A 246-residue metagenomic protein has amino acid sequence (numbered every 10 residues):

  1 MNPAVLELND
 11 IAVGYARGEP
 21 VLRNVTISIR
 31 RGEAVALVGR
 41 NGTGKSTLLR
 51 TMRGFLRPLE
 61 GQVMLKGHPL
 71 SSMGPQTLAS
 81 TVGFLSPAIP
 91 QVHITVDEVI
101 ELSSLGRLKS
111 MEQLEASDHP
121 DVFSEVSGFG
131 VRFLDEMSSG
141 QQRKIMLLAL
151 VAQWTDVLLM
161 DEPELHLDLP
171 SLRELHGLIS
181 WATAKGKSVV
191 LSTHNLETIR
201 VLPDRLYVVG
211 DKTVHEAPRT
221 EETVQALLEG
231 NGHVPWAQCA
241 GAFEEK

Functional and structural regions predicted by a protein language model:
M1-V5, A12-N24: A short, flexible loop at the N-terminus of ABC-type nucleotide-binding domains that lies
V38-R40: The feature captures the beta-strand-to-loop junction immediately N-terminal to the Walker
R53: Helix-to-loop junction immediately C-terminal to a conserved catalytic motif
G61-P69, L78: Conserved ABC transporter NBD signature motif
F133-M137: Conserved ABC ATPase signature
L158-E162: Catalytic Walker B motif of ABC-type/P-loop ATPase nucleotide-binding domains
T193-H194: H-loop/switch region of ABC-family ATPase nucleotide-binding domains
T213-W236: Conserved beta-strand-loop-alpha-helix hinge in the C-terminal portion of ABC ATPase nucleotide-binding domains
